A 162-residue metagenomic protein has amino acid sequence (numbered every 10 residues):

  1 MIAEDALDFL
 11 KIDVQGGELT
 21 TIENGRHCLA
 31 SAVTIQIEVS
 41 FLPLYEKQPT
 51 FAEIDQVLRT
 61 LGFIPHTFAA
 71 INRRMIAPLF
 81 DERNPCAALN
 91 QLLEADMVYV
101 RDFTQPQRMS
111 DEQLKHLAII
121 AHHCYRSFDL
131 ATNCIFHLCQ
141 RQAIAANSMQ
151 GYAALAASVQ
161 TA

Functional and structural regions predicted by a protein language model:
M1-A3: Short amphipathic alpha-helix with an adjacent loop that forms part of the alpha/beta core around
D5-D129, C134, L138-C139: Conserved acidic-Pro-Pro-aromatic motif
N133-A162: Short, charge-rich amphipathic alpha-helical segments embedded in non-transmembrane helical bundles/solenoids
